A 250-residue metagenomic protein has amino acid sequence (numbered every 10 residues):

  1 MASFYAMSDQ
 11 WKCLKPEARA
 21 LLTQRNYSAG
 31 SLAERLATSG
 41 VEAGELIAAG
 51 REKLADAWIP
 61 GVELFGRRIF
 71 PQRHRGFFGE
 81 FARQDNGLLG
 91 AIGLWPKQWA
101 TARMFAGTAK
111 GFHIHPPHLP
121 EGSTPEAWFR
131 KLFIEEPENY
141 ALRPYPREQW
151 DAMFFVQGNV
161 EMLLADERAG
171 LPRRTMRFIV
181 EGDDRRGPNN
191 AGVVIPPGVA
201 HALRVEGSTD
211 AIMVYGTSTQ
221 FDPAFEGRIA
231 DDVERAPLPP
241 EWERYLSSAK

Functional and structural regions predicted by a protein language model:
A2-N189, S208-K250: Non-catalytic, conserved peripheral segments adjacent to functional cores
A106, G198-V199: Short beta->alpha connector loops
M162-L163, V193-I195, H201-G207: Short beta-strand His + acidic residue motifs that chelate non-heme Fe in jelly-roll/DSBH and cupin folds
